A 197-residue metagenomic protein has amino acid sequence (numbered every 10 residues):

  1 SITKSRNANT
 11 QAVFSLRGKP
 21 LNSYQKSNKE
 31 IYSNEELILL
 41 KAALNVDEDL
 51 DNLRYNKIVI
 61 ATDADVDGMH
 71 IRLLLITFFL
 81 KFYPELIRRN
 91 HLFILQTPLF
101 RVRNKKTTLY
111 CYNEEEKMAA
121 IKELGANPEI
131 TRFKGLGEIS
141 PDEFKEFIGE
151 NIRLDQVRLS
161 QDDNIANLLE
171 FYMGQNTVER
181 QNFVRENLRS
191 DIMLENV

Functional and structural regions predicted by a protein language model:
S1-V197: Conserved phosphate-chemistry cores used by DNA topoisomerases
